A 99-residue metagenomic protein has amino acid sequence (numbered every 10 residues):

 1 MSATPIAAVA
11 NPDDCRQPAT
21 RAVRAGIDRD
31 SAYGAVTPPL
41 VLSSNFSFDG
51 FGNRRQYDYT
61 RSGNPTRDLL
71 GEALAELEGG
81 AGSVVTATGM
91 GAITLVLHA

Functional and structural regions predicted by a protein language model:
M1-Y57, N64: N-terminal glycine-rich, Lys/His-bearing helix-loop that initiates the first secondary-structure elements of many
N45-T94, H98-A99: Conserved N-terminal alpha-helix of the aminotransferase class I/II PLP-enzyme fold
